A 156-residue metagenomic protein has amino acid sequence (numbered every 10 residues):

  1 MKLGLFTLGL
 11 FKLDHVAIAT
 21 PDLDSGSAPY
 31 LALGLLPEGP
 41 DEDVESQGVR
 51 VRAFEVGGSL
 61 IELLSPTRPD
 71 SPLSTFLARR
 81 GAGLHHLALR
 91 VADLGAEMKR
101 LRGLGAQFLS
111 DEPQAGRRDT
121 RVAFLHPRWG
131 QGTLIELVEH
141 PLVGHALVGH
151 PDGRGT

Functional and structural regions predicted by a protein language model:
K2-G9, P40-D43, R50-E62, L89 (+1 more regions): Vicinal oxygen chelate
V16: Conserved structured catalytic cores and adjacent interaction surfaces of nucleotide-binding/hydrolyzing enzymes
A19, A88-R90: Short hydrophobic/aromatic beta-strand micro-patches that form the beta-sheet surface supporting nucleotide- or nucleic
A19, E45-G48: Basic helix-turn-helix/winged-helix DNA-binding cores and closely related short helical interaction motifs
G26, L36-E38, I61, S71-P72 (+1 more regions): Short loop/beta submotifs within extracellular cysteine-rich repeat domains
G26-L31, L101: Conserved active-site tyrosine of GNAT-family acetyltransferases
F76-L77: Regulatory and interaction patches adjacent to catalytic/ligand-binding sites in large macromolecular machines
